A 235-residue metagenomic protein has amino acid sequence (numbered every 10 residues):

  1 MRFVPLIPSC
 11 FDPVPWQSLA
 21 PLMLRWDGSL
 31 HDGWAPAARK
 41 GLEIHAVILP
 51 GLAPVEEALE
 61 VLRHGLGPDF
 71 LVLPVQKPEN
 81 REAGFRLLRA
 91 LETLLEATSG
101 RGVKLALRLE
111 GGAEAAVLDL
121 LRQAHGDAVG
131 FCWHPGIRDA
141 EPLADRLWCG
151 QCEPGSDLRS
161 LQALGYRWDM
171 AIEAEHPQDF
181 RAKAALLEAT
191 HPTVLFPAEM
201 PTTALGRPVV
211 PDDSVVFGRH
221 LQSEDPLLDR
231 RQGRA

Functional and structural regions predicted by a protein language model:
M1-F3, F11-P21, P36, R230-A235: Non-catalytic accessory regions flanking glycosidase/transglycosidase catalytic cores in CAZymes
R2-P8, L22-W26, L42-L49, D69-L73 (+4 more regions): Hydrophobic faces of well-ordered beta-strands that scaffold small-molecule active sites in alpha/beta enzyme cores
S9-D12, A140-E141, P154-A163: A short, acidic, amphipathic alpha-helical segment used as a generic capping/interface helix at domain edges
S9-D32, V61-L71: Catalytic domains of carbohydrate-active enzymes, especially glycoside hydrolases
L30-L42: Glycine-rich, positively charged N-terminal anion/phosphate-binding segment
R39, E43, L49-D139, R181-R234: Active-site acidic/histidine proton-transfer and metal-coordination neighborhood in alpha/beta enzyme cores
L158, Q178-A182: Short active-site-adjacent structural elements
R167-H176, F196-T203: Substrate-binding cleft of secreted/luminal carbohydrate-active enzymes
